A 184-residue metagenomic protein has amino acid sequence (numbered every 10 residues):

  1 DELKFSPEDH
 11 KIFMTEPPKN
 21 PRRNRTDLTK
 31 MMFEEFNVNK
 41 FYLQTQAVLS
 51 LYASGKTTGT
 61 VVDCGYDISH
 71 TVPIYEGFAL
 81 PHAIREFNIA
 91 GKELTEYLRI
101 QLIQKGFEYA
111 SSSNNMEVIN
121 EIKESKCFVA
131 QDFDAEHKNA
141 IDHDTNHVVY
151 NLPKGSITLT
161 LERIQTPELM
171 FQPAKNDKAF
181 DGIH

Functional and structural regions predicted by a protein language model:
D1-H184: C-terminal region/appendage detector
